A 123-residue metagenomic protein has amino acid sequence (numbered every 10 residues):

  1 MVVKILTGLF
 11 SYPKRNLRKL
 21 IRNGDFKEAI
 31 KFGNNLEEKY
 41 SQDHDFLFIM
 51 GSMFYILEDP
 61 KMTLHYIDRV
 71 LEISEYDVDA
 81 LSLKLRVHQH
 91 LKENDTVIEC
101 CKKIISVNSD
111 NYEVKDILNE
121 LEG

Functional and structural regions predicted by a protein language model:
R22, I56, H90, E120-G123: Register position in tetratricopeptide repeats
N35-E38, D68-E72, K103-S106: Conserved structural position within tetratricopeptide repeats
